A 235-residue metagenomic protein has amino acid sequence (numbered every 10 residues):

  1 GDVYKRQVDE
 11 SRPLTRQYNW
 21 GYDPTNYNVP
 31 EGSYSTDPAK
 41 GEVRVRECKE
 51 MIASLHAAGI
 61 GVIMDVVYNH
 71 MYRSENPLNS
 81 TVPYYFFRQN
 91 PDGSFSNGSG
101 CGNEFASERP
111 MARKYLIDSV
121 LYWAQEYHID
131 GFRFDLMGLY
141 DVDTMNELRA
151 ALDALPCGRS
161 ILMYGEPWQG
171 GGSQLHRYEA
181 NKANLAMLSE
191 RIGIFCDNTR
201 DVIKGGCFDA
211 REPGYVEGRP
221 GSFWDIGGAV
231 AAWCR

Functional and structural regions predicted by a protein language model:
G1-Y4: Short, small-residue-biased leader/transition segments that mark boundaries at the very start of proteins
Q7-A57, Y72-K114, D118-E126: Aromatic- and acidic-residue-enriched carbohydrate-binding clefts of CAZyme catalytic domains
K49-A58, R149-C157: Surface-exposed amphipathic alpha-helices with a cationic face
I52, V62-H70: Hydrophobic heptad-repeat coiled-coil signature
V62-M64, F132, M163-G165: Hydrophobic faces of well-ordered beta-strands that scaffold small-molecule active sites in alpha/beta enzyme cores
Q125-R133: Short, surface-exposed connector motifs at secondary-structure boundaries
M137-D143: Acidic-and-aromatic substrate-binding clefts and catalytic sites of carbohydrate-active enzymes
R149-R235: Conserved alpha/beta catalytic core and glycan-binding cleft of carbohydrate-active enzymes
